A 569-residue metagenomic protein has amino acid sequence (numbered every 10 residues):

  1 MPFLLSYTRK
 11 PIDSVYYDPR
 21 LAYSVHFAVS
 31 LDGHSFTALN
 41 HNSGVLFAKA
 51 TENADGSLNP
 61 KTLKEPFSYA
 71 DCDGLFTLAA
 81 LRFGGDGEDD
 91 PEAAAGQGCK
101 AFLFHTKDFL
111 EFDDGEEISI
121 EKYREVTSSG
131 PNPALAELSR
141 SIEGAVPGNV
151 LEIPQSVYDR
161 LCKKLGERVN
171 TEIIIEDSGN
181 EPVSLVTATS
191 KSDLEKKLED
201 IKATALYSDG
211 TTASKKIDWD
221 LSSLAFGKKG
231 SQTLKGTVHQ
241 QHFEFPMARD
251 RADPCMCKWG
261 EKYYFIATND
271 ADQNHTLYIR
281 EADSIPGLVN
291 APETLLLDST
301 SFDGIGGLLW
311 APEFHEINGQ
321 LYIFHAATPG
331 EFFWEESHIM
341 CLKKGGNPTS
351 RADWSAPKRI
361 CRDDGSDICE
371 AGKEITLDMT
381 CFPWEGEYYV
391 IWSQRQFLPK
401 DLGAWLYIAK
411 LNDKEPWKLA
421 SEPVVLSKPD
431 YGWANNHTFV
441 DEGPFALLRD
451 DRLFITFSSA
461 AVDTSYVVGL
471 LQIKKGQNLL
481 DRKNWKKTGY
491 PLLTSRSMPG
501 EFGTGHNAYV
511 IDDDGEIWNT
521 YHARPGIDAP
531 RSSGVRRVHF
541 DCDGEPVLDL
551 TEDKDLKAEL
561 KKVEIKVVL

Functional and structural regions predicted by a protein language model:
M1-L569: Carbohydrate-active catalytic/glycan-binding domains of CAZyme proteins, especially the secreted or lumenal ectodomains
